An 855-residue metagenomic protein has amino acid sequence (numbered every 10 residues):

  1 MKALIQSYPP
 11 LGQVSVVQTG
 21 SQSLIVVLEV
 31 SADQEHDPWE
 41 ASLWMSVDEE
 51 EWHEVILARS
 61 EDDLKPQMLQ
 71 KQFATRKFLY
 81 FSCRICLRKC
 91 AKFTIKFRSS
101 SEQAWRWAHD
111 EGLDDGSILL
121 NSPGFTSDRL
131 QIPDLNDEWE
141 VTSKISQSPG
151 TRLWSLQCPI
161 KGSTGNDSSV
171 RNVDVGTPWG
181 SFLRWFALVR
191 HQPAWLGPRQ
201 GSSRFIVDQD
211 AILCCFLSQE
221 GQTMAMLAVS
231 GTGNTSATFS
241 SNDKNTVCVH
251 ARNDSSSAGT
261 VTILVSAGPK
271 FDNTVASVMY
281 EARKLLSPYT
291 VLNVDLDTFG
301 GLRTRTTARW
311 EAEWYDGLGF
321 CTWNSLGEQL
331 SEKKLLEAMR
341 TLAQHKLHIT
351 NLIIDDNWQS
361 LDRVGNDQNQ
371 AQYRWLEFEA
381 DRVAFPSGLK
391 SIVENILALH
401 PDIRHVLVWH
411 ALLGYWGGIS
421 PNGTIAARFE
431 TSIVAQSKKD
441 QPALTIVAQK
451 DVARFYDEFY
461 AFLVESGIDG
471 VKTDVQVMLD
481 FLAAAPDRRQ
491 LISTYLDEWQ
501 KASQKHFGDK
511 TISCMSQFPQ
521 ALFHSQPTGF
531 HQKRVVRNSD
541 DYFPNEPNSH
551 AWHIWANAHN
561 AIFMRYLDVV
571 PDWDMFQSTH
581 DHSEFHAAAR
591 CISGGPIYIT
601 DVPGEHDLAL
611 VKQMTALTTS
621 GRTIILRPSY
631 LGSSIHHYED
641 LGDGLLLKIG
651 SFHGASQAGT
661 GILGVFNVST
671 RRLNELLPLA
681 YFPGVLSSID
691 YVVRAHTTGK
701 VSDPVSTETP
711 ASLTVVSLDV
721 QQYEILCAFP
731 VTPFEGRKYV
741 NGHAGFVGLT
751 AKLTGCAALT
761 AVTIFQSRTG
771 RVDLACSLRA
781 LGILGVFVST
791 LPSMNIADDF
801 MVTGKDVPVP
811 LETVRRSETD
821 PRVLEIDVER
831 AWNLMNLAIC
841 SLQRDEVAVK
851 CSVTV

Functional and structural regions predicted by a protein language model:
M1-S155, G748-D773, S777-L791, D806-V855: Glycan-association/targeting regions that enable binding to alpha-glucans and other polysaccharides
D37-W39, E51-S82, L87-N351, D356 (+3 more regions): Carbohydrate-recognition beta-sandwich/jelly-roll modules in extracellular/periplasmic carbohydrate-active proteins
S46, P683-G699, V788-V809: Solvent-exposed beta-hairpin/edge-strand motifs
E313-R489: Aromatic-lined carbohydrate-binding/catalytic grooves of carbohydrate-active enzymes
G388-L412, R488-N538, L610-T615, T619-S629 (+2 more regions): Active-site-proximal helices and loops of the catalytic beta/alpha 8
I419-E465, D497-D607, S629-Y630, Y638: Glycan-recognition surfaces
R590-S593, Y598, Y638-I689, I725-F729 (+1 more regions): Carbohydrate-binding surface patches
D703-V731: Intrinsically disordered, low-complexity Pro/Gly/Ser/Thr-rich segments with frequent PxxP/GP/PP motifs and embedded
